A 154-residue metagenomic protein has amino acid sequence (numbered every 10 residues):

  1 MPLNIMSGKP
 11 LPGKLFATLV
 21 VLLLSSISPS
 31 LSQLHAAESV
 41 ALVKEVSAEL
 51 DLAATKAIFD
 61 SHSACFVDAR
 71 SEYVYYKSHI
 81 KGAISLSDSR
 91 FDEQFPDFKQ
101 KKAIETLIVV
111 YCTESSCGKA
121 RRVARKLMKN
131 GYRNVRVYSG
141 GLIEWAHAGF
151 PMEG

Functional and structural regions predicted by a protein language model:
P2-K77: Flexible, polar/low-complexity N-terminal or interdomain linker segments that lie immediately upstream of folded
E49, F66, A83-S85, V135-V137: Conserved beta-strand scaffold positions in the cores of enzyme catalytic domains, especially in NTP/NDP-utilizing
H62-S63, S71, G82, I104-L107: Envelope-exposed proteins and targeting segments
R70-Y73, H79, S87-R90, C112-S116 (+1 more regions): A mature extracytoplasmic/lumenal domain signature
H79-K81, G131: Short, structured coil segments at secondary-structure junctions
P96-W145: Catalytic cysteine-centered active loop of the rhodanese-like fold, especially the PTP/DSP P-loop
F150-G154: Active-site neighborhoods of enzymes that stabilize oxyanions during catalysis
